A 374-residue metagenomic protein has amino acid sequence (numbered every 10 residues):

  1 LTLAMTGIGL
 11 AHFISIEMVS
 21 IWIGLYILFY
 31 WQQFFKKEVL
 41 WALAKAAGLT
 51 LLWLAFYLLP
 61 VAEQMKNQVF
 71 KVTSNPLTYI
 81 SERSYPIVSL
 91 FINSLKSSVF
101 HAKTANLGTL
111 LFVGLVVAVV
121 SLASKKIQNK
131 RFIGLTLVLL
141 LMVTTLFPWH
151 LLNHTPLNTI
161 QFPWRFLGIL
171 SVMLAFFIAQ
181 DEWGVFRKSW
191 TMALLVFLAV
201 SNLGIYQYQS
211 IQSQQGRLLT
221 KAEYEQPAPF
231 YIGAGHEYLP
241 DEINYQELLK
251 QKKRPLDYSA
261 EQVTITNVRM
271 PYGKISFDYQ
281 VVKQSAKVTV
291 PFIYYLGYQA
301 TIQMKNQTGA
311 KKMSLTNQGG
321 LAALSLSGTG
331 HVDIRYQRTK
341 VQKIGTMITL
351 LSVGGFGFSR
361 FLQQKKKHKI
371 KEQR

Functional and structural regions predicted by a protein language model:
L1, G9, F162, E223-G235 (+1 more regions): Proteins with a high burden of low-complexity, intrinsically disordered sequence enriched in S/T/G/P/A and R, requiring
L1-I211, H331-R335, V341-R374: Membrane-embedded transmembrane-helix bundle of lipid-linked glycan/lipid transferases
L52, T159, L219, Q226 (+4 more regions): Alpha-helical structural elements
I211-T264: Membrane-interface segments at or immediately adjacent to transmembrane helices that form the boundary between
E247-R374: Active-site-proximal, structured, solvent-exposed surfaces of multi-pass membrane proteins that position macromolecular
